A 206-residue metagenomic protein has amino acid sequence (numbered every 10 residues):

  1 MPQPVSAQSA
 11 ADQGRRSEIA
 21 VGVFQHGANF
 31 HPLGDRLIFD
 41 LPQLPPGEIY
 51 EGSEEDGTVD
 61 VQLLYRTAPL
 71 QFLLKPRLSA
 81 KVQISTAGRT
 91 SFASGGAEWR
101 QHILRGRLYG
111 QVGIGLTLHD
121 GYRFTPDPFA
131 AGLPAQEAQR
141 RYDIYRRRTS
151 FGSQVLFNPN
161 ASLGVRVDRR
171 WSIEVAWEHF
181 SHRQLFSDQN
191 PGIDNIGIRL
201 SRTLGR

Functional and structural regions predicted by a protein language model:
V5-R16, T67-P76, H102-G110, R170 (+1 more regions): Short loop/turn motifs that connect adjacent beta-strands in outer-membrane beta-barrel proteins
R15-S17, S53-V61, R89-A93, S153-P159 (+1 more regions): Residues that define the transmembrane beta-barrel architecture of outer-membrane proteins
R15-V21, P76-A80, L108-I114, I173-V175 (+1 more regions): Transmembrane beta-strands of outer-membrane beta-barrel proteins
I19-Q25, P45-P46, K75-T86, W177-S181: Transmembrane beta-strand segments that form the barrel wall of outer-membrane beta-barrel proteins
F24-L41, G110-N160, G164: Outer-membrane beta-barrel translocator/channel fold
S53-G57, V82-A93, L104, L118 (+1 more regions): Solvent-exposed loop/turn segments connecting transmembrane beta-strands in outer-membrane beta-barrel proteins
V61-T67, G95-Q101, V112-L116, A161-R169 (+1 more regions): Residues on the lipid-exposed face of transmembrane beta-strands in outer-membrane beta-barrel proteins
G192-R206: Outer-membrane beta-barrel "beta-signal"
